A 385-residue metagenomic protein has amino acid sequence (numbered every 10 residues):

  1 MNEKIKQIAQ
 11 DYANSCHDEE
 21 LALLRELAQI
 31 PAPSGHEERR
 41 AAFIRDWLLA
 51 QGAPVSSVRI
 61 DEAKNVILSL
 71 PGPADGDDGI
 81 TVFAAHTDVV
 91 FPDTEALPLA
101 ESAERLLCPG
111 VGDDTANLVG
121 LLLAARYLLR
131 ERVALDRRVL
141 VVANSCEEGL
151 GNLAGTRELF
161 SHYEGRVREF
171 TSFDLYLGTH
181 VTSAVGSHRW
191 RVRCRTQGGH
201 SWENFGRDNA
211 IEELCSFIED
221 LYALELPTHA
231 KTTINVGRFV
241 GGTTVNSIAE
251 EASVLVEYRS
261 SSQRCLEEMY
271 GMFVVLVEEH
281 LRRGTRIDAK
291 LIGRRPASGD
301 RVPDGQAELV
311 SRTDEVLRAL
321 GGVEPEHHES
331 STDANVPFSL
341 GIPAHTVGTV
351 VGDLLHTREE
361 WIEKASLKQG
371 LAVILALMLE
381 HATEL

Functional and structural regions predicted by a protein language model:
M1-I8, S15, T182, R193-R195 (+1 more regions): Metal-dependent amide/peptide-bond hydrolase catalytic core, centered on the "pita-bread" metallohydrolase fold
N2-L107, R130: Acidic/His- and Gly-rich active-site-bordering loop/insert found across diverse amide/peptide-bond hydrolases
I44, L118-L128, L159, L214-F217 (+2 more regions): Buried hydrophobic packing segments
G79-V82, E104-R105, V139-L140, V167-T171 (+2 more regions): Structural motif
A84-A85, V142-N144, F170-D174, R193-R195 (+1 more regions): Short beta-strand segments
T87-S102, V167, S183-R193, H345-T346: Acidic-glycine-rich active-site phosphate/pyrophosphate-binding loop
G110, D114-S187, E257, A382-L385: Acidic/histidine-rich catalytic neighborhood of metal-dependent amide-processing enzymes
